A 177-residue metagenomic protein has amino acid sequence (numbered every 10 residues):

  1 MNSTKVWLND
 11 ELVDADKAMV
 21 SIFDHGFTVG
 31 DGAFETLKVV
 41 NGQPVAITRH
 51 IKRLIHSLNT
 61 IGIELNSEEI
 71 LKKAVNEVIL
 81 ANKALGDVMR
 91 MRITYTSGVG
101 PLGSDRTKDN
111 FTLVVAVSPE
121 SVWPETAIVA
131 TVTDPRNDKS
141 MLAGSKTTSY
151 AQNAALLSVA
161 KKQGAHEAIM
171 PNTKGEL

Functional and structural regions predicted by a protein language model:
M1-L80, T96, S104-L177: Helix-start/capping segments and mature chain N-termini
E64-E68, L85-R90: Flexible, glycine/charged-enriched surface loops at secondary-structure junctions
